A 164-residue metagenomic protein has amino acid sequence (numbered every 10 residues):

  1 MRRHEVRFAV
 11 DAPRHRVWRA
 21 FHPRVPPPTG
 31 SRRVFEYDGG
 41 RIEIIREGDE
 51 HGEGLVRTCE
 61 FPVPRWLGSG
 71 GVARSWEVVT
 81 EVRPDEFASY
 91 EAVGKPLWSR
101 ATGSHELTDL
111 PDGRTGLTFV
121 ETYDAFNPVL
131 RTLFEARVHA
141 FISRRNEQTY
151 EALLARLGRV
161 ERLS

Functional and structural regions predicted by a protein language model:
M1, L97-S104, S143: Amphipathic hydrophobic-ligand
M1-E50: Hydrophobic ligand-binding cavity/cleft-lining segments
V6-F8, R74-E81, A101-D109, E121: Hydrophobic/aromatic beta-strand elements that line small-molecule binding cavities or substrate pockets in beta-rich
D11-H15, E50-H51, T80-F87, E106-T118 (+1 more regions): A short, structured loop/turn motif at beta-sheet edges
T29, G39-P96, Q148-S164: Glycine-rich portal/gate segments that line the openings of hydrophobic small-molecule binding cavities
A92-S99, V120-F126: Short, solvent-exposed aromatic-acidic interface loops
T122-S164: A conserved amphipathic terminal alpha-helix motif
